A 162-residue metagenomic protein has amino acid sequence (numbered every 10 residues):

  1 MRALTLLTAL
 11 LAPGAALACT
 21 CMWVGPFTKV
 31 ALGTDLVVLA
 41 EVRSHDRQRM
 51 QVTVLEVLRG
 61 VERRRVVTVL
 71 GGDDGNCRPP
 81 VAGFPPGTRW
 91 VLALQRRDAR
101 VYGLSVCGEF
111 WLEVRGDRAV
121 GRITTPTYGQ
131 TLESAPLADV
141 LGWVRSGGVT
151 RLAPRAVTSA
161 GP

Functional and structural regions predicted by a protein language model:
M1-L4: Positively charged n-region of N-terminal signal peptides that target proteins for export
P13-A15: N-terminal signal peptide c-region/cleavage motif recognized by signal peptidases
L17-C19, G75, S105: Extracellular secreted precursors and ectodomains with disulfide-bonded cysteine-rich loops/domains
C19-T34: Short boundary/loop segments of OB/S1/cold-shock single-stranded nucleic-acid-binding domains
V24-T28, L39, R78: Short secondary-structure capping/turn segments at boundaries of alpha-helices and beta-strands
G33-L55: Structural detector for short beta-strands of small beta-barrel domains
Q48-G71: OB-fold (S1/OB) nucleic-acid-binding surfaces
C77-P162: Netrin-like (NTR/C345C) domain of secreted extracellular proteins
